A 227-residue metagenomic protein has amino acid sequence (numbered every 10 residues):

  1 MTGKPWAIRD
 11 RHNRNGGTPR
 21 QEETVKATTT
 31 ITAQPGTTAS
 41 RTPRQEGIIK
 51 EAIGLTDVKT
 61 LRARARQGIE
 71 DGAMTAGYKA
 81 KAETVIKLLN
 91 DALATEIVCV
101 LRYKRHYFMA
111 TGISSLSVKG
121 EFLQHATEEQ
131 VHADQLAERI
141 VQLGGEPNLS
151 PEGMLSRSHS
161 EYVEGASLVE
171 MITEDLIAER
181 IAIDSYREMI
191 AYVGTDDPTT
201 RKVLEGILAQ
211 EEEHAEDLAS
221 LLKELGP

Functional and structural regions predicted by a protein language model:
T2-P227: Iron-associated oxidoreductase/ferritin-like identity signal
